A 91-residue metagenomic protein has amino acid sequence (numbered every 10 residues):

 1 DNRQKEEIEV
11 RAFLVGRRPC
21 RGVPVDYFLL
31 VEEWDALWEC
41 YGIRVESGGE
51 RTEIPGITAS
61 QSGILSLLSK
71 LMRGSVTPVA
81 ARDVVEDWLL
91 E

Functional and structural regions predicted by a protein language model:
D1-C40, K70: Short N-terminal "domain-start" leader segments that mark the transition from disordered tails or signal peptides into
W34-G56: A short, structured beta-strand/loop element
E50-E91: Mixed-charge, Lys/Arg-enriched low-complexity segments
